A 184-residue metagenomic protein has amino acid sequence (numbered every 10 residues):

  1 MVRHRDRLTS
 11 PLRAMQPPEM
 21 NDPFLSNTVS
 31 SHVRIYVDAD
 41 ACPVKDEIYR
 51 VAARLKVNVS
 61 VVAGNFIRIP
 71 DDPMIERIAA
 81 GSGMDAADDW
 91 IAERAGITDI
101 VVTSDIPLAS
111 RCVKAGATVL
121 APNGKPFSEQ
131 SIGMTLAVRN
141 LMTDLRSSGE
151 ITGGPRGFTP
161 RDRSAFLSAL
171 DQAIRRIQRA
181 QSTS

Functional and structural regions predicted by a protein language model:
M1-S26: N-terminal amphipathic/basic-hydrophobic helices that include classical n-h-c signal peptides and signal-anchor
N21-S184: Nuclease catalytic cores that cleave nucleic-acid phosphodiester bonds, predominantly acidic two-metal-ion
